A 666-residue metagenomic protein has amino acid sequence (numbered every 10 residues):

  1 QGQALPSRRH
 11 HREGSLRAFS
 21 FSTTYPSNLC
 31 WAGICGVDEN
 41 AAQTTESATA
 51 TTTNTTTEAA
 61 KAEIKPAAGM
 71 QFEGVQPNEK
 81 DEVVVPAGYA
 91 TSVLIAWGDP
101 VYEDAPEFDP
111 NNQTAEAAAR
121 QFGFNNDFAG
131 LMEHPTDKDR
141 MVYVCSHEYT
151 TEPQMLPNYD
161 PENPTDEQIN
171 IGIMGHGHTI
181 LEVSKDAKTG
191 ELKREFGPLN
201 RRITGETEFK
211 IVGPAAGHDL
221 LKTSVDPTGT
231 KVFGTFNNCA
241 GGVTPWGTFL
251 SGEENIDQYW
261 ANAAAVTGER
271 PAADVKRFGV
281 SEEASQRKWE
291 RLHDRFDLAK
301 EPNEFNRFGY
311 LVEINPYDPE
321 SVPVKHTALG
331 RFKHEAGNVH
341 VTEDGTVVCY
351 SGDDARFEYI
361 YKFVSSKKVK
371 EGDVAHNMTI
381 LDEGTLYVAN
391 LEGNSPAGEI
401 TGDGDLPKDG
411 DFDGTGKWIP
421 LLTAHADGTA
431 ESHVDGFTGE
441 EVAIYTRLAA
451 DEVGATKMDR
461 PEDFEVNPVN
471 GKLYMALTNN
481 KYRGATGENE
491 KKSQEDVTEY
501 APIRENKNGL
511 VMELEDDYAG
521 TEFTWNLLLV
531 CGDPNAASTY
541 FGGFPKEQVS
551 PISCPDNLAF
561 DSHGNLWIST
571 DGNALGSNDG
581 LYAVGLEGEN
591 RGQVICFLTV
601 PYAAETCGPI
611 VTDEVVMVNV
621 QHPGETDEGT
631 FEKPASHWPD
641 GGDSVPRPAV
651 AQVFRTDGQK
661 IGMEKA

Functional and structural regions predicted by a protein language model:
Q1-L5, R9, E13-G14: N-terminal secretory signal peptides
E13-L29, C35-E39, T49, T55-A666: Conserved small-residue
